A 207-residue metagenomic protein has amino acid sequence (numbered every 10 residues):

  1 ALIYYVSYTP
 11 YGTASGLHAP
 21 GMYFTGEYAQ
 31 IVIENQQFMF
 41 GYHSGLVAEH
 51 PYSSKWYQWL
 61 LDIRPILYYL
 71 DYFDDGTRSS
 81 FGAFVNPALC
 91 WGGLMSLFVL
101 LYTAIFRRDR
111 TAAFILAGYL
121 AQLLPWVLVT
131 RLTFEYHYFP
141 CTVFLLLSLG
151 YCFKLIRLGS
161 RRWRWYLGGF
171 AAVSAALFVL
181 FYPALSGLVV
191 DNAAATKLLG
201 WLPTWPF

Functional and structural regions predicted by a protein language model:
A1-D62, D191-G200: Aromatic-rich transmembrane-lumenal/periplasmic boundary elements in polytopic membrane proteins
Y4, L97-L100, Y119-W126, S148 (+2 more regions): Helical transmembrane-bundle signal
Y4-Y5, T9-A19, Y23, L155-F207: Transmembrane helical bundles and short interhelical boundary loops of multi-pass, membrane-embedded
Q58-F84, A194-F207: Juxtamembrane membrane-water interface segments that cap and precede transmembrane helices
Y72-D75, S80-D109: Hydrophobic, aromatic-rich transmembrane alpha-helices and their immediate juxtamembrane boundary segments
T77-S80, L124-H137: Membrane-helix boundary/interfacial segments in multi-pass membrane proteins
G92-S96, F106-V127: Transmembrane alpha-helix segments characteristic of polytopic inner-membrane glycan-assembly/cell-envelope
T133-K154: Hydrophobic/aromatic-rich transmembrane helices and adjacent perimembrane loops
